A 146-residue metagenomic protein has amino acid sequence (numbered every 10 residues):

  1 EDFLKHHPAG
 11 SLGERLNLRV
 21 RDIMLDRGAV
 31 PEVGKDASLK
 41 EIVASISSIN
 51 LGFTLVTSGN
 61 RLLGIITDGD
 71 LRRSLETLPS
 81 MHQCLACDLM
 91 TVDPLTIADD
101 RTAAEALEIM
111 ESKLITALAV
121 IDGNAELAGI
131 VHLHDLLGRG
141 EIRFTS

Functional and structural regions predicted by a protein language model:
D2-G28, L62-L63, T67-T116, G123-S146: Tandem CBS (Bateman) regulatory domains
D22-N60, T67: Oxyanion-binding "anion nests"
T57, I121-D122: Core beta-strand residues in small-molecule sensory/regulatory alpha/beta domains
